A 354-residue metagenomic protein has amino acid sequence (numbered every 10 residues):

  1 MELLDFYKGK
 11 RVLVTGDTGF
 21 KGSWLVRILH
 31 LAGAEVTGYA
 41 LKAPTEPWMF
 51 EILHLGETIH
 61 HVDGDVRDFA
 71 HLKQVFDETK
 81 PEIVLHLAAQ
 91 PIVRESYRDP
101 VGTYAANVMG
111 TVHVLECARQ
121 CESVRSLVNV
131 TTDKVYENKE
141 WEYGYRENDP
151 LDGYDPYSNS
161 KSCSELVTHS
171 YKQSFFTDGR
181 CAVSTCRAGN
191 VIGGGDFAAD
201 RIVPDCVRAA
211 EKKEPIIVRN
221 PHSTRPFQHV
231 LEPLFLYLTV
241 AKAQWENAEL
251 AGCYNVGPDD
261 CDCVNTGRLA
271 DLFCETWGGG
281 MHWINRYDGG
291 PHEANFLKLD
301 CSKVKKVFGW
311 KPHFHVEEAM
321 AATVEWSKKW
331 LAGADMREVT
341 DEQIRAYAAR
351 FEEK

Functional and structural regions predicted by a protein language model:
M1-A188, A346-Y347: N-terminal Rossmann-like NAD(P)+-binding domain of SDR-like oxidoreductases, especially those catalyzing
Y7, D17-G19, V84, Y171 (+5 more regions): Generic structural signal for small/hydrophobic residues in well-ordered secondary structure, especially within
L25, M49, D205, D300-C301: Residues within well-ordered alpha-helices
H30-A32, G64, A210-K354: C-terminal substrate-binding subdomain of Rossmann-fold SDR/epimerase-dehydratase oxidoreductases
P44, T79, R119-R125, F175-G179 (+4 more regions): Short, charged helix-to-loop "capping" segments that act as catalytic/coupling loops
F69-A70, E82, R94, V101 (+7 more regions): Residues in well-ordered alpha-helical elements
K73, E116, P204, D271 (+1 more regions): Active-site phosphate/pyrophosphate- and oxyanion-stabilizing loops and adjacent acidic/basic residues in soluble
K139-G144, N148, P156, S162-W245 (+1 more regions): NAD(P)-dependent short-chain dehydrogenase/reductase
